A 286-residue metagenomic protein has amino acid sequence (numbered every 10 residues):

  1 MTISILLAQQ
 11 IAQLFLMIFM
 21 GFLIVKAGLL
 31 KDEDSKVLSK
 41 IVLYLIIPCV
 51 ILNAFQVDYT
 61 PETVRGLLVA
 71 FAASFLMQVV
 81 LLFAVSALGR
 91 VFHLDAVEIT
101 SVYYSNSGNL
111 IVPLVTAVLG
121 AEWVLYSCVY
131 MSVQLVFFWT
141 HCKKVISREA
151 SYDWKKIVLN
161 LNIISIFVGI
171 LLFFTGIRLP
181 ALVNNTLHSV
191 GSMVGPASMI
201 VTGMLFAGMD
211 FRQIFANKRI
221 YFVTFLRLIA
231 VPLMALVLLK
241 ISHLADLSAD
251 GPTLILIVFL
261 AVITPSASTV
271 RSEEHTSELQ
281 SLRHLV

Functional and structural regions predicted by a protein language model:
M1-R283: Alpha-helical transmembrane segments of multi-pass small-molecule/ion transporters
